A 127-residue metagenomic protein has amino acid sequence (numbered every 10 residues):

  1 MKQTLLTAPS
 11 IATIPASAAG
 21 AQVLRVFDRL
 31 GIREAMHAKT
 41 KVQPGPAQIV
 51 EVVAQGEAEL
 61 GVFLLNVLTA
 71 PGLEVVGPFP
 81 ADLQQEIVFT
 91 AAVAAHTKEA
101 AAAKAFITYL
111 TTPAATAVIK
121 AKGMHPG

Functional and structural regions predicted by a protein language model:
M1-G127: Exported/periplasmic ABC-transporter solute-binding proteins
